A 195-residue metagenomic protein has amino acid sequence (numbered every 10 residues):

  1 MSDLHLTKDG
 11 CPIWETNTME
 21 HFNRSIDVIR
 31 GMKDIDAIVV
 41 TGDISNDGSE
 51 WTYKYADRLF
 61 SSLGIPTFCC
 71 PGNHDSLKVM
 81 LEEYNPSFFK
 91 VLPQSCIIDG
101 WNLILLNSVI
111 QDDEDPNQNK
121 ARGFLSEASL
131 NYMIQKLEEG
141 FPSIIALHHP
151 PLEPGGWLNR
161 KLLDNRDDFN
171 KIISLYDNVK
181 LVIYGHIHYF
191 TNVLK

Functional and structural regions predicted by a protein language model:
M1-L4, L106-V109, L147-P150: Short loop/turn segments at strand-loop or loop-helix junctions that form parts of catalytic or ligand-binding pockets
M1-Y55, E138-E139: N-terminal active-site segment of His-dependent metallophosphoesterases
D3, G42-D43, G72, H148 (+1 more regions): Active-site glycine-centered loops adjacent to acidic/histidine catalytic or metal-binding residues that shape
T7-P12, K78, D112-Q118, E153-G156: A short acidic, helix-capping loop that chelates divalent metal ions and anchors anionic groups
W14, W51-Y53, M80, L158 (+1 more regions): Residues at alpha-helix caps and immediate loop-helix transition turns in enzyme cores, especially N- and C-cap
S25-A37, N119-L194: His/acidic metal-ligating clusters that form di-metal
V39-V40, F68-C70, L103-L105, I144-I145 (+1 more regions): Structural recognition of the beta-strand scaffold that forms the well-ordered cores of secreted hydrolase catalytic
T52-I134, E139, D168-N178, T191-K195: Extended active-site neighborhood of metal-dependent phosphoesterases/phosphodiesterases
